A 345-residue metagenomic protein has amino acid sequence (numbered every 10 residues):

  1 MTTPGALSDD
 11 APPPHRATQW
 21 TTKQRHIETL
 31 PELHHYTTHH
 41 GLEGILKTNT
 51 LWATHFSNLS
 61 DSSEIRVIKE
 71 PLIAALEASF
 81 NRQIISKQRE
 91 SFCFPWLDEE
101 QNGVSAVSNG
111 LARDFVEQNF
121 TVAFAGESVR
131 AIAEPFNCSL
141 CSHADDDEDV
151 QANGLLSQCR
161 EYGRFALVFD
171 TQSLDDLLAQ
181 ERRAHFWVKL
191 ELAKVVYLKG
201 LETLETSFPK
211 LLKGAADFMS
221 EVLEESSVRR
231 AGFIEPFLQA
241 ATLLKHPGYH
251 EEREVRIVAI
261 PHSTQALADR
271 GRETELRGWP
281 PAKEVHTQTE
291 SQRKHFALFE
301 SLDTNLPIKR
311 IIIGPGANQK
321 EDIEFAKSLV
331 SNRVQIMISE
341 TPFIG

Functional and structural regions predicted by a protein language model:
T2-G345: Catalytic-core loop-and-flanking beta/alpha module that positions acidic residues for ribose/phosphate chemistry
